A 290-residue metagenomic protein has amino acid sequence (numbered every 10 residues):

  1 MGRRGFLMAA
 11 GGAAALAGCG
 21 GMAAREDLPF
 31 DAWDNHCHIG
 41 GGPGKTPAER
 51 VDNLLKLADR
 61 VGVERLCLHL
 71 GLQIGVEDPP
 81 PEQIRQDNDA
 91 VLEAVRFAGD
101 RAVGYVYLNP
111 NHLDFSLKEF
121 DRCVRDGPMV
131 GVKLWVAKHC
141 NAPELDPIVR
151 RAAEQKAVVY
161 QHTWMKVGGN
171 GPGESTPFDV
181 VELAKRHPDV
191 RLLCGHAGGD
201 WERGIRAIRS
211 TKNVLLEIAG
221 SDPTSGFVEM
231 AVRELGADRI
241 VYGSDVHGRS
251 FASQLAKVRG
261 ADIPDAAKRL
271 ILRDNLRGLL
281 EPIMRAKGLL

Functional and structural regions predicted by a protein language model:
R4-D31, N35, A48-R65, D121 (+2 more regions): Mid-to-C-terminal alpha-helical segments outside catalytic/metal-binding sites
A32-G42, Y160-T163: Histidine-centered catalytic micro-motifs
H36, G104, V132, A152 (+5 more regions): Divalent metal-coordination and catalytic microenvironments
H38-E49, G75-E82: Acidic/histidine-rich helix-loop elements that form or flank divalent-metal/phosphate-binding sites at the catalytic
H38-G40, G71-Q73, Y107-N111, W135-A137 (+4 more regions): Active-site beta-loop-alpha junctions enriched in small/polar residues
E64-R65, D78-V167: Active-site gating/metal-coordination segments in enzymes
G127-G131, K138-V241, A286-L290: Catalytic pocket-lining loop regions of alpha/beta-barrel enzymes, especially the amidohydrolase/enolase/GH5 lineages
